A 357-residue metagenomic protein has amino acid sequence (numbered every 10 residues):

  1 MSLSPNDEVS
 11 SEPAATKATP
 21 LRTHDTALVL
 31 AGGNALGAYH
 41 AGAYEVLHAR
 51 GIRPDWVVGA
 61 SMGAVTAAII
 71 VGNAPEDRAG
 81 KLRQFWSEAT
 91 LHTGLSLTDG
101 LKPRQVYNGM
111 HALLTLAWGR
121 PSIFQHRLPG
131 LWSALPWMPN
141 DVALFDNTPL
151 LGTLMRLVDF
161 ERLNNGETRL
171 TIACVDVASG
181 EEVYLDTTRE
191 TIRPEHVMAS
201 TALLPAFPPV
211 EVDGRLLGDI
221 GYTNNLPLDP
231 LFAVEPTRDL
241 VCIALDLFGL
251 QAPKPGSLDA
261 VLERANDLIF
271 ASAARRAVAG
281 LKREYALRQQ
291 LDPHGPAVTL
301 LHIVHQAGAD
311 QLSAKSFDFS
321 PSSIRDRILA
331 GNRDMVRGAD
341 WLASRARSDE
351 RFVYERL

Functional and structural regions predicted by a protein language model:
M1-D25, T168, V175-A178: Small-residue-rich anion-binding loops in enzyme active sites
L21-A27, N34-V142, T148, L154 (+5 more regions): Patatin-like phospholipase
R53-W56, R215, V298: Short active-site oxyanion
W132-T237, A244, A260: Active-site gating loop/helix substructures
F145, P149, L154, L281-L357: C-terminal helical/tail subdomains of lipid-metabolizing enzymes
I172-S179, N224, D246-Q251, G295 (+1 more regions): Glycine-rich beta-alpha junction loops
R238-S257, A273-A274: A short, conserved beta-to-alpha structural element at the edge of catalytic cores that scaffolds binding
G256-R283: Acidic, Ser/Thr-rich peripheral helices and adjacent loops at domain boundaries
